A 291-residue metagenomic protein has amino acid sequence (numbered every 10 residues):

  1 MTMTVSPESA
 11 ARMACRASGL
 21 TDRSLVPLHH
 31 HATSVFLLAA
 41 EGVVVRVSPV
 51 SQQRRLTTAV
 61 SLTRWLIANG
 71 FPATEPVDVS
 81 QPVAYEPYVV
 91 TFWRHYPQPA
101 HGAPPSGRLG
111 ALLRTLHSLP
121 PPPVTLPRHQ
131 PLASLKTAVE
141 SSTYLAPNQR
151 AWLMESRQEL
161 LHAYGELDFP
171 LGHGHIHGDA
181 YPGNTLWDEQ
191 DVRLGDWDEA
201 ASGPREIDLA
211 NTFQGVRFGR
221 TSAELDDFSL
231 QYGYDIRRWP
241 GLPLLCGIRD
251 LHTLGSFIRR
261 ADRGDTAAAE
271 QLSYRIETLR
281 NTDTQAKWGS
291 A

Functional and structural regions predicted by a protein language model:
M1-T74, E189-D191, A291: Conserved NTP-binding catalytic cores of kinases and kinase-like/nucleotidyltransferase enzymes across multiple kinase
S6-A11, P121-G178: An alpha-helical support segment within catalytic cores of ATP-dependent transferases
E8, R46-P87, P97-S118: A conserved alpha-helical element in kinase catalytic cores
A32, A39-E41, Y85-V89, I248: A short, glycine/Asx- and small/polar-enriched loop/turn that sits immediately N-terminal to a beta-strand
A32-A40, V44-V45, P76, L161-L209: Active-site acidic catalytic loop and adjacent metal/ATP-binding pocket of ATP-dependent phosphoryl transfer enzymes
R94: Conserved Hanks-type protein kinase catalytic core
S141-Y144, N148, G255-A291: ATP/Mg2+ or Mg2+-diphosphate-binding catalytic cores that bind nucleotide phosphates or diphosphates via glycine-rich
R205-R237, I248-G264: Active-site activation/catalytic loop segments of kinase-like enzymes and analogous catalytic loops in related
